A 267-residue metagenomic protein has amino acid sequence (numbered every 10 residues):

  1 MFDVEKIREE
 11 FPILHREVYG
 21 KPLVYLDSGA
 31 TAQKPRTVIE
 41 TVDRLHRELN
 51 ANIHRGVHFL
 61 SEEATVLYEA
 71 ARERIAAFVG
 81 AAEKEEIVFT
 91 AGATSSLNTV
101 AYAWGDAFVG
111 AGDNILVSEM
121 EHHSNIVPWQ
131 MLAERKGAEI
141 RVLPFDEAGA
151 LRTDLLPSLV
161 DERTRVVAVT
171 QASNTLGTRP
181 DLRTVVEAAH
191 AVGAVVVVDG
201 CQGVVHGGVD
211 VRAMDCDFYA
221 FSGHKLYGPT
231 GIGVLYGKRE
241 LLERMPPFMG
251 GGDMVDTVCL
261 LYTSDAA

Functional and structural regions predicted by a protein language model:
M1-S264: Pyridoxal 5′-phosphate
